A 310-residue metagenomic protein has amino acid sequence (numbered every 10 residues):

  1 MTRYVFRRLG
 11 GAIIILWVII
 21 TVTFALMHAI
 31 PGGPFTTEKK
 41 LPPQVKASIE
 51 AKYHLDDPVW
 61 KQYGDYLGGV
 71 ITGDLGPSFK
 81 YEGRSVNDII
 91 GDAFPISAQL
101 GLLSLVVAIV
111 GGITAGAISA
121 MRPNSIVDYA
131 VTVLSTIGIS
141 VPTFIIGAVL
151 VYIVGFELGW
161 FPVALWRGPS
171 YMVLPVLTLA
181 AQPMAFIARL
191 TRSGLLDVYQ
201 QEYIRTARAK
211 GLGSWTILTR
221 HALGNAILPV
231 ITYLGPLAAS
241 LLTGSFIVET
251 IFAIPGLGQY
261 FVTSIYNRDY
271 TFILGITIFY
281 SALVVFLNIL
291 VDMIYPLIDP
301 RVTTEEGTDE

Functional and structural regions predicted by a protein language model:
T2-R3, I90, F94-V127, T143 (+1 more regions): Alpha-helical transmembrane segments of integral membrane proteins, especially multi-pass inner/plasma-membrane
F6-L16: N-terminal signal-anchor/signal peptide hydrophobic helix marking the start of the first transmembrane segment
L16-G64, K80, G155-L174: Hydrophobic alpha-helical transmembrane segments of membrane transport/permease proteins and related membrane-embedded
I19, T23-M27, G147, V151 (+5 more regions): Juxtamembrane/transmembrane-helix interface segments of polytopic membrane transporters
T23-A29, Y66-G68, V133-P162, A180-Q182: Membrane-water interface segments at the C-terminal ends of transmembrane alpha-helices in multi-pass inner-membrane
L26, I30, E38-P42, I71 (+9 more regions): Hydrophobic aliphatic residues
A51-W60, L75-G83, I187, T263-T271: Membrane-interfacial helix-loop-helix junctions in multi-pass membrane proteins
D56-I113: An internal, D/E-rich "acidic patch" concept
